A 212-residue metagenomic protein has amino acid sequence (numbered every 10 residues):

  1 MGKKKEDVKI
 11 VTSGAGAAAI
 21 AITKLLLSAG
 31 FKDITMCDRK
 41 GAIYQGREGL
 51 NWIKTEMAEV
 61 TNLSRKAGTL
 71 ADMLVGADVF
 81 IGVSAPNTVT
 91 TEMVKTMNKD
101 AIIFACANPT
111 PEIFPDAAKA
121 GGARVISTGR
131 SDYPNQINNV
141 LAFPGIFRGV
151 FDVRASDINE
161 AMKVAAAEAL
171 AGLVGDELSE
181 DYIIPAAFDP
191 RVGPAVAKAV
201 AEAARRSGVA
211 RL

Functional and structural regions predicted by a protein language model:
M1-A85, R211: Glycine-rich phosphate/diphosphate-binding loop of Rossmann-like nucleotide-binding domains
M1-G2, D7, A105-L212: Adenosine-phosphate binding glycine-rich loop
A17, A21, D72-V75, T88 (+6 more regions): Generic recognition of stable, solvent-exposed alpha-helical segments in well-folded globular domains
A21-K24, A29, V94-K95, P190-A195: Short glycine/threonine-rich loop-to-helix capping motif typified by GTGT followed within a few residues by an Asp-Pro
L25-S28, G49-W52, V94-T96, A117-G121 (+1 more regions): Short, glycine/charged-enriched secondary-structure capping and boundary segments
F31, R47, T90-M93, D116-A117 (+1 more regions): A generic "cationic amphipathic patch" detector
T55-R124, R130-D132: Rossmann-like adenosine-cofactor binding region
